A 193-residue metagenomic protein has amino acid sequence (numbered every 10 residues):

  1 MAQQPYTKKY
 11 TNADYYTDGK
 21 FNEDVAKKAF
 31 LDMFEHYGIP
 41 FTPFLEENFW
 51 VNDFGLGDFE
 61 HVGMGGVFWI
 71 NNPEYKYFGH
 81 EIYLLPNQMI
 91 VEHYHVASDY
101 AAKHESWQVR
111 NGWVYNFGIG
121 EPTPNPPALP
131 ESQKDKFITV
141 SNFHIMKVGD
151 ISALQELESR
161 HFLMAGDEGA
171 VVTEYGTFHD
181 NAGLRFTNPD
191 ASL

Functional and structural regions predicted by a protein language model:
M1-F78, S132-K136: A short, N-terminal "cap"/entry segment at the start of jelly-roll beta-barrel domains of the cupin/DSBH fold
Y6, E121-S141, R160-L193: Double-stranded beta-helix
G63-G65, E81-A101, G120-T123, I145-V148 (+1 more regions): Conserved short histidine dyad/triad with adjacent acidic residue
E74-K76, P86-I90, W113: Short, charged/polar surface micro-motifs in flexible loops or helix N-caps
F78, K103, S132-K134, V140-N142 (+1 more regions): Short, solvent-exposed loop/turn positions at domain surfaces that link secondary-structure elements or cap domain
E81, S106, R160-F162: Short, surface-exposed charged micro-motifs
L85-P86, A102-P124, P130: Glycine- and acidic-residue-biased ligand/ion/polar-headgroup-sensing regions
H93, F117, Q155, M164 (+1 more regions): Beta-strand residues in well-ordered beta-sheet regions across diverse protein folds
